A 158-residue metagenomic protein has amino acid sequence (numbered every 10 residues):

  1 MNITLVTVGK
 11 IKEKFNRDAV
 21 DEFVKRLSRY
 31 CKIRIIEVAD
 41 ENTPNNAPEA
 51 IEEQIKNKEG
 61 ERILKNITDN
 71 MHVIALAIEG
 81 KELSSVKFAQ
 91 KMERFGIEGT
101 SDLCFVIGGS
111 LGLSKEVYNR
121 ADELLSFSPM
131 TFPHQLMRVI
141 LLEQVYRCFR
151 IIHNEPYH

Functional and structural regions predicted by a protein language model:
M1-L27: N-terminal beta1-alpha1 ligand-phosphate binding loop
N2, S101-F105: Loop/turn-to-beta-strand initiation segments
V6, R34-I36: General small-molecule cofactor/ligand-binding pocket signal
I11, I78-K81, G109-L111: Short glycine-rich anion-binding loops that position phosphate/pyrophosphate groups of nucleotides and phosphorylated
N16-V20, S85-A89, Y118, R138: Conserved strand-to-helix beginnings and helix N-cap segments that scaffold or border functional pockets
C31, N70-M71, A121: Short, well-ordered alpha-helix to beta-strand connector turns
A39-S101: S-adenosyl-L-methionine/SAH cofactor-binding core of RNA-modifying enzymes
L111, K115-H158: Structured adenosyl-cofactor binding patch, chiefly the S-adenosyl-L-methionine
